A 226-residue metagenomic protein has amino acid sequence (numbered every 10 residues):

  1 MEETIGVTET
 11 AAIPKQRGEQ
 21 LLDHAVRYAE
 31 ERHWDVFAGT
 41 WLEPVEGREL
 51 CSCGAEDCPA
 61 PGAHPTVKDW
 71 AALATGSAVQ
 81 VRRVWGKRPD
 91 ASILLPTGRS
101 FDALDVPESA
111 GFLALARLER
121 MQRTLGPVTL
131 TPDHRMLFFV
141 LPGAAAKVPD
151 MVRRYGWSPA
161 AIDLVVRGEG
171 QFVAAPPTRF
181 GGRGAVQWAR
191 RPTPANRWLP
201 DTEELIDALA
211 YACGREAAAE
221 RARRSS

Functional and structural regions predicted by a protein language model:
E2-D133, G143, P194-Y211, R215-S226: Signature for HUH/AEP ssDNA processing cores
F138: Catalytic core of tubulin tyrosine ligase-like
G143-S226: DNA replication initiation modules
